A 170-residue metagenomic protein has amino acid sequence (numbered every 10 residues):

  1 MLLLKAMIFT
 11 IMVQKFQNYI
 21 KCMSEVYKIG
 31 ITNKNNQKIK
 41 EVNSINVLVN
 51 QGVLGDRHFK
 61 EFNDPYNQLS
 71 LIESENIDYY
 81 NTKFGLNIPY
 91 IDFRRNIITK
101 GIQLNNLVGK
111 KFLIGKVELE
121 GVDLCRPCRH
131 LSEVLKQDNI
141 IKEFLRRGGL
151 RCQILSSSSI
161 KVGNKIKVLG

Functional and structural regions predicted by a protein language model:
A6-G170: Metal-cofactor-dependent catalytic cores
